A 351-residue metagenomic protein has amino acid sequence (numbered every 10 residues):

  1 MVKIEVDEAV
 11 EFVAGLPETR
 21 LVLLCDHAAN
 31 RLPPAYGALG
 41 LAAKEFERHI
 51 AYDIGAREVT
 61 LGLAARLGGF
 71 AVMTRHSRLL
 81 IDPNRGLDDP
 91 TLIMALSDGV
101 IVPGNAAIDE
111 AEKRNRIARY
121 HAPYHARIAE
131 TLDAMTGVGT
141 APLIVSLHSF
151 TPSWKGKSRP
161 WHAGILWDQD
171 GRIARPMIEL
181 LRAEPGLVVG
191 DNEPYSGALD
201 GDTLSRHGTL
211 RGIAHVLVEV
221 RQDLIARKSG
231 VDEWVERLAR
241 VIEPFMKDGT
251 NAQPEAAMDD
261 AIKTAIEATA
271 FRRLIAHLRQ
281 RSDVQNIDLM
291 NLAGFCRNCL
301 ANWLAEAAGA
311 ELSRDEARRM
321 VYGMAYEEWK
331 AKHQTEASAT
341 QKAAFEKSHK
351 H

Functional and structural regions predicted by a protein language model:
M1-I144, S149-A256: N-terminal catalytic or cofactor-binding beta/alpha core of small enzyme domains
A257-H351: Domain-level signature for proteins that mediate thiol-based redox and metal-cofactor handling
